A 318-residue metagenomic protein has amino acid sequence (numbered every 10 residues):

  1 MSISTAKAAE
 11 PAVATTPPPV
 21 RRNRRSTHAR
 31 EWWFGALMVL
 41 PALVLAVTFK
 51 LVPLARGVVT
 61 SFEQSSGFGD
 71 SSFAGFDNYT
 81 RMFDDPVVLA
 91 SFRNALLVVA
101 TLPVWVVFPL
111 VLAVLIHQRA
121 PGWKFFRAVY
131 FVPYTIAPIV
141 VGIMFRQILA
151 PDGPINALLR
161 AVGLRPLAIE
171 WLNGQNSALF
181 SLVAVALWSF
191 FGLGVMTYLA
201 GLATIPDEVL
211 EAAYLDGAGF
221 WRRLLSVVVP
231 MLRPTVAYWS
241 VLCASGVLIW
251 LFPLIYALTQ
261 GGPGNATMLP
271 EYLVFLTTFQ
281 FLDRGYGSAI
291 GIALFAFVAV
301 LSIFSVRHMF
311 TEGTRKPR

Functional and structural regions predicted by a protein language model:
M1-R22: Short, intrinsically disordered terminal tails adjacent to the first/last structured region
P18-R25, L254-A257: Short glycine/proline-rich turn/loop motifs
E31-R318: A structural signal for multi-pass alpha-helical bundles of membrane permease subunits that mediate small-molecule
